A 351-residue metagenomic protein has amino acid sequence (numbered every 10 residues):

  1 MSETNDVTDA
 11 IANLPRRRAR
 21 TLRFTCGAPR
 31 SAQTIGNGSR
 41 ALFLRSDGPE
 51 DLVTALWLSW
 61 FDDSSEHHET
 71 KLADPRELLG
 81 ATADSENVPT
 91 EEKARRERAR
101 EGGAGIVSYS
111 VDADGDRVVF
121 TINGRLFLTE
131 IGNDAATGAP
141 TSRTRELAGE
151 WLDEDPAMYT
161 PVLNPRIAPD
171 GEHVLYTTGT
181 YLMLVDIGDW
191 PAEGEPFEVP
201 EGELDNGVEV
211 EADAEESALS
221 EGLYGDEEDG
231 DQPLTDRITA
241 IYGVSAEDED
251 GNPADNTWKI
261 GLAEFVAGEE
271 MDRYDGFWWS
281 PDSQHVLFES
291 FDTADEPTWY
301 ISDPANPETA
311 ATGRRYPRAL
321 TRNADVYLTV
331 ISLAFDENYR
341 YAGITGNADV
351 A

Functional and structural regions predicted by a protein language model:
M1-A351: Beta-propeller folds
